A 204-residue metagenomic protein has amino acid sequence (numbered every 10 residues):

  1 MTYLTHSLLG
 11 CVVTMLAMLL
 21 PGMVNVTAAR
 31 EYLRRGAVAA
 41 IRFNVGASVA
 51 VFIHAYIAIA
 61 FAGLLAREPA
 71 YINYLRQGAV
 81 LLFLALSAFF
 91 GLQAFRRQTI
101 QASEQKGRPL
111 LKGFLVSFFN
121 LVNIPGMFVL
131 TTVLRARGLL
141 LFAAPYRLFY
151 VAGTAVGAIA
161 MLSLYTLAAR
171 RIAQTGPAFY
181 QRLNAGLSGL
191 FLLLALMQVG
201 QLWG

Functional and structural regions predicted by a protein language model:
T2-N73, V129-F149: Juxtamembrane transmembrane-helix termini in multi-pass membrane transport proteins
Y3-S7, K106-L110, N123, R147-L148 (+1 more regions): Primarily residues marking transmembrane-helix entry/exit sites
L8-V13, L81, K112-L115, G153-T154 (+1 more regions): Short alpha-helical transmembrane interface motifs in multi-pass membrane proteins
T14-M18, S117-I124, A155-S163: Residue-level hotspots within the lipid-embedded alpha helices of multi-pass solute transporters
A37-P109, A168-R171, T175: Membrane helix-loop-helix hairpins that form the core translocation module of multi-pass transporters
A50-F52, G107-L121, N184-L193: Small-residue-rich segments of transmembrane alpha-helices in multi-pass membrane proteins, especially helix faces
Y56-I59, F118-L130, F191-G204: Hydrophobic alpha-helical transmembrane segments in multi-pass integral membrane proteins
P69-Q98, T154-Y165, T175-G204: Selective transmembrane alpha-helices of multi-pass membrane proteins
